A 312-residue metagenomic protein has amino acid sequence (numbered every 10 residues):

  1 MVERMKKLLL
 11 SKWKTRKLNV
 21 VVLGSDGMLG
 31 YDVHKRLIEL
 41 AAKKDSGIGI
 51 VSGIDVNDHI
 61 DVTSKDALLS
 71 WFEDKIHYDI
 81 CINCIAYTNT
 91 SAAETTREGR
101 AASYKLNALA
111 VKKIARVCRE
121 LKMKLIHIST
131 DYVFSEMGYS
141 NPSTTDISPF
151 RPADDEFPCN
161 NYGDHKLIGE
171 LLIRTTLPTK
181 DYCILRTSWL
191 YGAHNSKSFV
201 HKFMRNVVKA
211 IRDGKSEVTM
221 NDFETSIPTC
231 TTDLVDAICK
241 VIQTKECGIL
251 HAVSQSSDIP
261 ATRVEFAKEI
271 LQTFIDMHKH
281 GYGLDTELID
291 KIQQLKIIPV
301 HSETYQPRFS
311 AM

Functional and structural regions predicted by a protein language model:
K12-L40: N-terminal Rossmann NAD(P)H-binding glycine-rich loop of SDR-like oxidoreductase domains
L23, D79-C84, H127, H251: Rossmann-fold scaffold of SDR-type NAD(P)-dependent oxidoreductases
G49-W71: Adenosine-cofactor binding site in Rossmann-like domains, unifying the SAM/SAH pocket of S-adenosylmethionine-dependent
S64, A110-K113, K124, G163 (+2 more regions): Conserved cofactor-binding/catalytic machinery of classical short-chain dehydrogenase/reductase
K65-A108, R119: NAD(P)H-binding glycine-rich loop region in Rossmannoid oxidoreductase-like domains and their noncatalytic homologs
E98-K105, L109-A110, Y132-L185, W189-Y191: Catalytic helix-loop patch of NAD(P)-dependent Rossmann-fold dehydrogenases
L171-S226, T231-C239: NAD(P)-dependent short-chain dehydrogenase/reductase
V235-I238, T244-Q306: Mid/C-terminal beta-alpha module of Rossmann-like enzyme folds, strongest in SDR-family dehydrogenases/epimerases
